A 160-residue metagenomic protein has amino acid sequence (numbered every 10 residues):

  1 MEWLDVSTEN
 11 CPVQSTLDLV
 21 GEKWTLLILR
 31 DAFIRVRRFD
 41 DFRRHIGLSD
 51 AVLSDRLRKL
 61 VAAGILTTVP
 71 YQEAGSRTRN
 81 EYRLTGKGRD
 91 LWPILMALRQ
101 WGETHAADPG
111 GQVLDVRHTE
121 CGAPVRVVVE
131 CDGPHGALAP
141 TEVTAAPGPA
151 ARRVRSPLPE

Functional and structural regions predicted by a protein language model:
M1-T8: Long, low-complexity, charged/polar intrinsically disordered regions in eukaryotic proteins
C11-V52: N-terminal helix-turn-helix DNA-binding core of bacterial DNA-binding proteins
G21, E73-L95: Basic, amphipathic "hinge/linker" alpha-helix immediately C-terminal to the N-terminal HTH DNA-binding motif
L57-R58: Short, hydrophobic-biased segments on the C-terminal half of alpha helices that form "recognition helices"
G64-I65: Glycine-centered, phosphate/nucleic-acid-interacting loop/turn motifs that mediate DNA/RNA or nucleotide
T68: Short beta-strand "wing" residues that participate in macromolecule-binding interfaces
Y71-A74, C121: Short polar/acidic secondary-structure junctions
M96, Q100-E160: C-terminal regulatory/oligomerization modules of transcriptional regulators
